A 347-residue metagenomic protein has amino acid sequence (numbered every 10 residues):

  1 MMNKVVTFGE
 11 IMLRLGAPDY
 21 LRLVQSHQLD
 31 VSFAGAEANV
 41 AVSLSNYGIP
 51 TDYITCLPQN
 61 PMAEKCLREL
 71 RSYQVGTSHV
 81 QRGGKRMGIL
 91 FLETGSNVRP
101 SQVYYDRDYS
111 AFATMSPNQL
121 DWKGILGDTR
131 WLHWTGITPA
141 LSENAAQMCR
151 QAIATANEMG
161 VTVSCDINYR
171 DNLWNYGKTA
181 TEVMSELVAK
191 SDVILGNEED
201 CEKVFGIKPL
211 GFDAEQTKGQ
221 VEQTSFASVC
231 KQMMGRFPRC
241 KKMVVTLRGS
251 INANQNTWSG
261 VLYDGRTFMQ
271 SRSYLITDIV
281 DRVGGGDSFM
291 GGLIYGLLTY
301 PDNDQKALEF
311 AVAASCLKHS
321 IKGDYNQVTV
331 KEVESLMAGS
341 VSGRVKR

Functional and structural regions predicted by a protein language model:
M1-R22: Positively charged, low-complexity intrinsically disordered leader regions
R22-A41: Short catalytic helix/loop segments, enriched in acidic residues and glycine and frequently bearing histidine
N39-P50, L92, G296-Y300: Alpha-helix C-terminal capping segments
P50-I137, V333-R347: Conserved N-terminal subdomain of the carbohydrate kinase-like
T51, T77, V163-S164, L195: Hydrophobic beta-strand scaffold residues
T155-T162, F237-K241: A short helix->loop->beta-strand "cap" motif at the edges of active sites that frequently abuts
L173-T267: Conserved phosphate/ATP/ADP-binding segment of small-molecule kinases
A253, M269-S340: Conserved post-catalytic alpha-helical subdomain immediately downstream of the catalytic base and nucleotide-binding
